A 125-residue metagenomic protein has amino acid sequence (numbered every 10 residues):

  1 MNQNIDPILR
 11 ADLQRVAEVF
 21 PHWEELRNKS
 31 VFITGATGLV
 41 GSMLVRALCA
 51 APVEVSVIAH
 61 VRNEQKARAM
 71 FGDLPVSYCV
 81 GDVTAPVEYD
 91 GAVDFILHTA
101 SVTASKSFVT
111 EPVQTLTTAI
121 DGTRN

Functional and structural regions predicted by a protein language model:
M1-V31: Non-catalytic terminal and boundary segments that flank Rossmann-like NAD(P)-dependent oxidoreductase
S30-A50: N-terminal Rossmann NAD(P)H-binding glycine-rich loop of SDR-like oxidoreductase domains
F32, I58-H60, C79, L116: Conserved Rossmann-like nucleotide-binding pocket used by diverse enzymes that bind dinucleotide cofactors
T34, H60, I96-A100: SDR active-site strand-loop-helix element
V53-A67: Conserved glycine-rich Rossmann-like NAD(P)H-binding loop of the short-chain dehydrogenase/reductase
Q65-V76: Short, conserved SAM-binding/catalytic segment of Class I S-adenosyl-L-methionine-dependent methyltransferases
V80-T118: NAD(P)H-binding glycine-rich loop region in Rossmannoid oxidoreductase-like domains and their noncatalytic homologs
F95, G122-N125: Conserved cofactor-binding/catalytic machinery of classical short-chain dehydrogenase/reductase
